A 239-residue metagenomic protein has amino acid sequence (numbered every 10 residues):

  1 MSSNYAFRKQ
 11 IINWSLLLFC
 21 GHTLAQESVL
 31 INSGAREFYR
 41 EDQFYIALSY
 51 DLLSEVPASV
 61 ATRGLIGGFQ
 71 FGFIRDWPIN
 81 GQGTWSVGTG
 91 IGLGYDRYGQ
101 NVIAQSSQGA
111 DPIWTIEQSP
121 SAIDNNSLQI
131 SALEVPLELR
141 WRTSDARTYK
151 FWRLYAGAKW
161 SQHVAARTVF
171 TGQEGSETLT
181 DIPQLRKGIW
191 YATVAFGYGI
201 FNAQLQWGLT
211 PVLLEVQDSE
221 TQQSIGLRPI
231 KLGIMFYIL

Functional and structural regions predicted by a protein language model:
M1-I31, I234, I238: Bacterial Sec-dependent N-terminal signal peptides
E27-E41, P78-W85, S144-W152: Short loop/turn motifs that connect adjacent beta-strands in outer-membrane beta-barrel proteins
S33-A35, Y39, D181-L239: Predominantly the C-terminal beta-signal and adjacent terminal strand-loop region of outer-membrane beta-barrel
Q43, L52, A61-S119: Glycine- and aromatic-enriched membrane insertion/assembly motifs of diderm outer-membrane and organelle channel
D51-L53, G92-Y98, K159-A165, G208-V212 (+1 more regions): Structural signature of outer-membrane beta-barrel domains
V56, D124-A146, W152: Outer-membrane beta-barrel transmembrane strands
P57-G64, Y98-Q108, P112-I130, H163-Y191 (+1 more regions): Extracellular/periplasm-exposed beta-strand and loop segments of Gram-negative cell-envelope proteins, dominated by
F71-W77, I91-L93, V135-W141, A156-W160 (+3 more regions): Residues on the lipid-exposed face of transmembrane beta-strands in outer-membrane beta-barrel proteins
